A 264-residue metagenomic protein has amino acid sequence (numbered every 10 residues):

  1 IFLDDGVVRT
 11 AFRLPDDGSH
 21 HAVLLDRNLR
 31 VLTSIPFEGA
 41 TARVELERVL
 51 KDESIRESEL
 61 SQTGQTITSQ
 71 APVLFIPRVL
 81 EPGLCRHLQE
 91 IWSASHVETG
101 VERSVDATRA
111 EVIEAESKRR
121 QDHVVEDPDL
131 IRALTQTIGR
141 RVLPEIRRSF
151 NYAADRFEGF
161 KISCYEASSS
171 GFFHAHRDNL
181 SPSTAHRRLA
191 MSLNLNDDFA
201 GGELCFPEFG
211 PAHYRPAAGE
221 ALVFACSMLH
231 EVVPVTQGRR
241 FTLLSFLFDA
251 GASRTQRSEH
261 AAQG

Functional and structural regions predicted by a protein language model:
I1-F2, V23, L74: Hydrophobic/aromatic beta-strand patches that form the interior of the parallel beta-sheet core in alpha/beta enzyme
I1-S19: Short, internal strand/loop/helix patches that form the active-site neighborhood or redox-interaction surface
G18-E38: A short, hydrophobic beta-strand/beta-hairpin element that forms part of a small beta-sheet core
R27, A42-A221, S227-G264: Fe(II)/2-oxoglutarate oxygenase catalytic core
